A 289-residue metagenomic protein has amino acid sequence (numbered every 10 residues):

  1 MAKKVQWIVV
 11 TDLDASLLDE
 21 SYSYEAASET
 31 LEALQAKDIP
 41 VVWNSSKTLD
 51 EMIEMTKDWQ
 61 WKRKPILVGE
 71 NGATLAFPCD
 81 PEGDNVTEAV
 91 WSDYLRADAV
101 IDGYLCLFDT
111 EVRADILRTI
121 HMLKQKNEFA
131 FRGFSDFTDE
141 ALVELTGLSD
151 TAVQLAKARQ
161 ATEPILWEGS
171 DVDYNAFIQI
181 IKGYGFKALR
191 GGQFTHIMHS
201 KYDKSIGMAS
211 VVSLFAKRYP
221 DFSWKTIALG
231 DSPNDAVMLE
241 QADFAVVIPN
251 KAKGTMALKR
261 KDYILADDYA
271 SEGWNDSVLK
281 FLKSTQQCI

Functional and structural regions predicted by a protein language model:
M1-T11, A36: Non-catalytic pre-domain segments flanking phosphatase-related domains
A2-V5, Y24, T195-I289: Mg2+-dependent phosphoryl-transfer enzymes with acidic/Ser/Thr/Gly-rich catalytic loops
I8-V10, I66, I227: Hydrophobic "anchor" residues on beta-strands that sit immediately upstream of conserved functional sites
E25-G133: Active-site phosphate-binding/coordination module
L49-I53, Y174, S205, D235-A236: Short, well-ordered alpha-helical microsegments
K62-E70, T151-V153, A245-N250: Short hydrophobic/aromatic-enriched beta-strand-loop microsegments
T119, L123-I227: Conserved acidic, metal-coordinating active-site core of Asp-based, Mg2+-dependent phosphoryl-transfer enzymes
